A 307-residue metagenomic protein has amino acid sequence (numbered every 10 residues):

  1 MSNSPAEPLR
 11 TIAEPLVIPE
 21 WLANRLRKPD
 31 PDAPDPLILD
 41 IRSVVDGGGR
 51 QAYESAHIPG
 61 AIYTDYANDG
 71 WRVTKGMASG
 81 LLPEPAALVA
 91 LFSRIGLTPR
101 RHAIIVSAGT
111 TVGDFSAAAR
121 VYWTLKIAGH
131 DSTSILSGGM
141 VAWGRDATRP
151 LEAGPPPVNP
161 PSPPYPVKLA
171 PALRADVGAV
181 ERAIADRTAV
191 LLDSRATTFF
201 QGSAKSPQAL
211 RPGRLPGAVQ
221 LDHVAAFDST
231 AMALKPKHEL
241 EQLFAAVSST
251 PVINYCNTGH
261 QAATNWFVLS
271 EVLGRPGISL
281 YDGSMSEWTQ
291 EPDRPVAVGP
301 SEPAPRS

Functional and structural regions predicted by a protein language model:
M1-S307: Cytosolic catalytic domains that perform sulfur/thiol-centered chemistry
